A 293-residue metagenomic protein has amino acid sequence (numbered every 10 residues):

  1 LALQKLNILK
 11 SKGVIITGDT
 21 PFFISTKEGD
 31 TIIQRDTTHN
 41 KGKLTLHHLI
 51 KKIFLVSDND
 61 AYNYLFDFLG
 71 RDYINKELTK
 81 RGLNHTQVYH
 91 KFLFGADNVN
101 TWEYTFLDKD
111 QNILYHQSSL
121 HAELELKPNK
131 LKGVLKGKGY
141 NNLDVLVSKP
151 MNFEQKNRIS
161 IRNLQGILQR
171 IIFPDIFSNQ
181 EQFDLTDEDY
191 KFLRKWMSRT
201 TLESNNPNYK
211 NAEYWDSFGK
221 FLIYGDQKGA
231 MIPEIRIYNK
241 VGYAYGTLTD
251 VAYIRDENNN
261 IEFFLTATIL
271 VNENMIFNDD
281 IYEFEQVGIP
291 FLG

Functional and structural regions predicted by a protein language model:
L1-T17, L265: Active-site SXXK
N7-S11, K76, E188-K191: Polar/charged alpha-helical tracts
I15-F173: Active-site-adjacent helix/loop patches that line small-molecule binding or acyl-intermediate pockets
L143-G293: Structured C-terminal helix/loop/strand segments within mature extracytoplasmic catalytic/sensor domains
